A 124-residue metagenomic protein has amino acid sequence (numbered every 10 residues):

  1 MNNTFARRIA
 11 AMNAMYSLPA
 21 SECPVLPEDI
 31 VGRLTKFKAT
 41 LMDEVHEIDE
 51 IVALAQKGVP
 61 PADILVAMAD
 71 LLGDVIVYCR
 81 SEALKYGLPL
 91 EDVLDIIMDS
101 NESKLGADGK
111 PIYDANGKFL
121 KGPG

Functional and structural regions predicted by a protein language model:
M1-G124: Flexible "arm" and connector segments at domain edges
